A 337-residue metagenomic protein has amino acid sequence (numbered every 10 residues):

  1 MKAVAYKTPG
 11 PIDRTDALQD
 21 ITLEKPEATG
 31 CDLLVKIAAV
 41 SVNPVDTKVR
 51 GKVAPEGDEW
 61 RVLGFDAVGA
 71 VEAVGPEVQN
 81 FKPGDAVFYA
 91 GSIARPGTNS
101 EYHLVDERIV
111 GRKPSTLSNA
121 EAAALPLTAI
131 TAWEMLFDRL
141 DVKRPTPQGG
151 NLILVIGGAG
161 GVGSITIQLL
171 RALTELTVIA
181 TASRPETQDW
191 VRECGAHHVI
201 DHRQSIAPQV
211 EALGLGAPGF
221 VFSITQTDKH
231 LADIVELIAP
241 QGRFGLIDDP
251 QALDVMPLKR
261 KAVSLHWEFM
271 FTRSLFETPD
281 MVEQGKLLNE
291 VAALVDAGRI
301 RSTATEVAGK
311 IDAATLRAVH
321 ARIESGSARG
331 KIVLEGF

Functional and structural regions predicted by a protein language model:
E24-S41, G51-A94: Glycine-rich beta-strand-centered segment in the early N-terminal region that forms part of a ligand/cofactor-binding
A94-E107: A structural motif shared across PLP-dependent enzymes of the aminotransferase-like
T98-N99, A182-W190, A252-V255: Short, glycine/polar-rich helix-capping loops at beta-to-alpha or helix-loop-helix junctions that flank or form
A120: C-terminal boundary of histidine-terminating zinc-finger modules
A123-Q204: Mid-domain Rossmann-like dinucleotide-binding core that forms the NAD(H)/NADP(H) cofactor-binding site
R144-P147, V199-E268: Glycine-rich cofactor phosphate-binding loops and adjacent beta1-alpha1 units of small-molecule cofactor enzyme domains
P257-V307: C-terminal substrate-binding/catalytic core of Rossmann-like NAD(P)-dependent dehydrogenases/reductases
A293-E306, R317-F337: C-terminal capping/lid region of NAD(P)-dependent oxidoreductase domains
